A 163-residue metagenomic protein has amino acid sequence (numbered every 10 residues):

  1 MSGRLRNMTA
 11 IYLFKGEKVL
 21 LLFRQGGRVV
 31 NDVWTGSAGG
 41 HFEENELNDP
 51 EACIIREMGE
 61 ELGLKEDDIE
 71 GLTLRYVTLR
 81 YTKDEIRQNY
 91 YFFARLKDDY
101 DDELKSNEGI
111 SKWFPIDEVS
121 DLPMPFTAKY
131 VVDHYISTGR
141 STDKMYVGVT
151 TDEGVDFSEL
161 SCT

Functional and structural regions predicted by a protein language model:
M1-L21, H41-E43: Conserved N-terminal beta-strand and adjoining loop/helix that marks the start of the Nudix/MutT-like hydrolase domain
R4-R6, F14, V29, D84-R87 (+1 more regions): A generic fold-level signal
N7-T9, E17, Q88-Y90, G109 (+1 more regions): Change "...and in nucleic-acid phosphodiester-cleaving endonucleases..." to "...and in nucleic-acid processing enzymes
F14-V19, G27-R28, R95-D101: Short, charged/polar surface micro-motifs in flexible loops or helix N-caps
K18-G59, V155-T163: Conserved Nudix-box catalytic region and its N-terminal flanking loop in Nudix hydrolases and closely related
D32, S106-T163: Nudix hydrolase/Nudix homology domain
H41-E70, V77-A128, L160: Unchanged
